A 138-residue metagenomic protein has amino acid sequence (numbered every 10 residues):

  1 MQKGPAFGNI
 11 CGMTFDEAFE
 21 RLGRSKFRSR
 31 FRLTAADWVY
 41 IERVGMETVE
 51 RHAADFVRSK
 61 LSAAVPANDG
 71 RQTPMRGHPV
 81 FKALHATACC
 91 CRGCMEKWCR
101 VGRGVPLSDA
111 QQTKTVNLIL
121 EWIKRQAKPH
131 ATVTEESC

Functional and structural regions predicted by a protein language model:
G12-V57: Core of compact, soluble alpha-helical bundle domains
A67-T87: Immediate flanking context of iron-sulfur cluster ligation sites
G93-K114, I119: Iron-sulfur (Fe-S) cluster-binding segments and ferredoxin-like electron-carrier domains, especially [2Fe-2S]
T113-C138: Short Fe-S-cluster ligation motifs
